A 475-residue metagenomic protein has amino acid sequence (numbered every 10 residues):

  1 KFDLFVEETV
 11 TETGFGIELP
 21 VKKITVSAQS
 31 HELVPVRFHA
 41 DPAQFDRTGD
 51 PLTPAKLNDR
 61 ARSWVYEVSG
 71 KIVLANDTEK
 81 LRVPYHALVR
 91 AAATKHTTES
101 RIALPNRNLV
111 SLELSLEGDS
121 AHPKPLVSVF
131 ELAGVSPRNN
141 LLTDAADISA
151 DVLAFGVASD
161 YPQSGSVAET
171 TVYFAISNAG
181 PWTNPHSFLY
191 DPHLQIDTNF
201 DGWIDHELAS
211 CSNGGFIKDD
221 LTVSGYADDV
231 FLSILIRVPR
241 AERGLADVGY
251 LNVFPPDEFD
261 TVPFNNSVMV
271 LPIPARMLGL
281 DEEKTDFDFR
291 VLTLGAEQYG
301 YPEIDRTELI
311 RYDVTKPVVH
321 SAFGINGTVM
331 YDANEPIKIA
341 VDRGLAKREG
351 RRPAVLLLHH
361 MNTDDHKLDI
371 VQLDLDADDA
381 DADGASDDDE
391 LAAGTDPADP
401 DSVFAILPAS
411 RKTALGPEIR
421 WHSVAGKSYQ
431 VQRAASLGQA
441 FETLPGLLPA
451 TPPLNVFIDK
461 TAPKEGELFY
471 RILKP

Functional and structural regions predicted by a protein language model:
K1, F5-E7, V65, L74-H122: Long, low-complexity ectodomains and other extracytoplasmic segments of secretory-pathway proteins
K1, V36, F174-I176, I419-S423: Aromatic/hydrophobic beta-strand junction motif of beta-rich domains
K1-G14, L88, P192-T198: Short acidic, flexible loop segments centered on an aromatic residue
F15-D59: Intrinsically disordered, low-complexity Pro/Gly/Ser/Thr-rich segments with frequent PxxP/GP/PP motifs and embedded
K23-E32, T261-N265, L448-P453: Short proline/glycine- and polar residue-rich coil/turn motifs
D50-N76: A short beta-strand micro-motif common to beta-rich folds, especially ectodomain repeats
L109-D376: Surface-exposed extracytoplasmic segments
D376-P475: Short, composition-biased motifs enriched in small/polar/acidic residues
